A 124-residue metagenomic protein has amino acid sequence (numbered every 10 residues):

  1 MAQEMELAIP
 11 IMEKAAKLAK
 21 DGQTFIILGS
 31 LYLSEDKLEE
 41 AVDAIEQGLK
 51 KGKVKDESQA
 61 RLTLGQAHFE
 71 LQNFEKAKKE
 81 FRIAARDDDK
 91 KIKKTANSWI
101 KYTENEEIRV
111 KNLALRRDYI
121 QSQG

Functional and structural regions predicted by a protein language model:
A2-Q3, E35, L71, E107: Structural motif corresponding to the intra-repeat A-B loop/turn of tetratricopeptide repeats
D21, E57, K93-T95: Residues that mark the junctions of alpha-helical repeat units in TPR/alpha-solenoid scaffolds
K78-G124: Terminal, low-structured helical/coil segments at or just beyond the last alpha-helical repeat
